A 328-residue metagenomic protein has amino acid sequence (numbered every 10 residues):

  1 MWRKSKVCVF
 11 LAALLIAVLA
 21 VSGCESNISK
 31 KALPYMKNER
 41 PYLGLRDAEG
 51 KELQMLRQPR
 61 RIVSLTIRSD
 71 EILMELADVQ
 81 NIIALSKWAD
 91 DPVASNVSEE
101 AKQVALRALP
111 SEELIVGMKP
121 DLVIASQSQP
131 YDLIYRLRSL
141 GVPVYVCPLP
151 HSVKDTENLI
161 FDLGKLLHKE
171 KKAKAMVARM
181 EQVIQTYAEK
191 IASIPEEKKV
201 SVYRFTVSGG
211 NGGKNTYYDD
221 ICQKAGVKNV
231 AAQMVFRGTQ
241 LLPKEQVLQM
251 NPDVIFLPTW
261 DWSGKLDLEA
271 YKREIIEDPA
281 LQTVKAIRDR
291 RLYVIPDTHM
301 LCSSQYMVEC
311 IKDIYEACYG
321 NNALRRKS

Functional and structural regions predicted by a protein language model:
W2-K6, S22-D70, K171-Y203, E316-S328: Bacterial Sec-exported substrate-binding components of ABC uptake systems
L11-A20: Bacterial N-terminal signal peptides
A48-G50, K102-E113, V235-K244: Short helix-initiation/N-cap motifs at beta->coil->alpha
R61-M118, L122-Q127, V230: A short, structured surface patch at a secondary-structure boundary
P110-P120, S139-L140, L241-N251: Short helices/loops that flank or line small-molecule/ion binding pockets
D132, P148-D162, E197-D220: Extracytoplasmic ligand-binding site segments that recognize negatively charged/polar headgroups
D155, F161-K165, K174, A192 (+1 more regions): Structured C-terminal subdomain patch of bacterial secreted/periplasmic proteins
Y217-T239: His/Asp/Glu-enriched short active-site or ligand-binding loop at hydrolase and phosphoryl-transfer sites
